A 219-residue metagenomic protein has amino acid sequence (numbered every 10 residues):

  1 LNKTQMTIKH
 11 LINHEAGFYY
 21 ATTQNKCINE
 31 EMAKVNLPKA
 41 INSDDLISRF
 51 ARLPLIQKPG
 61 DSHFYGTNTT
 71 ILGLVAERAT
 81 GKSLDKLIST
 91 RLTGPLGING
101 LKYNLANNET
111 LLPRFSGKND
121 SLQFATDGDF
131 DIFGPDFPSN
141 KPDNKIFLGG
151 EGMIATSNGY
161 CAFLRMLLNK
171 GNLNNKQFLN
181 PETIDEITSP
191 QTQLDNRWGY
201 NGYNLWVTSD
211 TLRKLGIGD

Functional and structural regions predicted by a protein language model:
L1-G218: Short, surface-exposed loop or secondary-structure junction motifs that flank catalytic or metal-binding residues
